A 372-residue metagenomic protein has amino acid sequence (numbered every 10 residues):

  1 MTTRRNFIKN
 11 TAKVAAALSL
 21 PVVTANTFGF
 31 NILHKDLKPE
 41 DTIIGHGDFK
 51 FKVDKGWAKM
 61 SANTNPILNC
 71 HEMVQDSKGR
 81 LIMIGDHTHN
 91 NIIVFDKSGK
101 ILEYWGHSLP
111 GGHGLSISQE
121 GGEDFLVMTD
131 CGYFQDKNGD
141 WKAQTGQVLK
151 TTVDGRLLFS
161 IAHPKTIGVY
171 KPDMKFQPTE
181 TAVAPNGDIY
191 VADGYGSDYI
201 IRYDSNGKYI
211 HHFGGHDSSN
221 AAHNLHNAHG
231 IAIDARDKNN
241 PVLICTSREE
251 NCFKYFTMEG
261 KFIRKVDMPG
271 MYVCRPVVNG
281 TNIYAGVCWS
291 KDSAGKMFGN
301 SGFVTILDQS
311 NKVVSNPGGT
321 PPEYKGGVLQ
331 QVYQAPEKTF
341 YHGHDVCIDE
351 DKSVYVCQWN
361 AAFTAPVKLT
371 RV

Functional and structural regions predicted by a protein language model:
M1-L18: N-terminal secretory signal peptides and thylakoid transit peptides that target proteins across membranes
I32-D54: Blade/loop signatures of beta-propeller domains
G56-T64, L158-P172, F176, I210-H223 (+1 more regions): Surface-exposed loop and turn segments in beta-propeller and other repeat-based domains that flank or scaffold
N63-S77, L109-E123, F134, I167-N186 (+5 more regions): Beta-rich, blade/repeat-based domains predominating in secreted/periplasmic proteins but also intracellular
N90-I93, K97-E123, D130-G132: Blade-loop segments of beta-propeller domains
P110, T129-A184: Asp-box/WD-like beta-propeller blade repeats and closely related beta-sheet repeat scaffolds
M271-T320: Loop/turn-rich, solvent-exposed surfaces of beta-rich toroidal or solenoidal domains
H342-V372: Blade-level signature of beta-propeller repeat domains, shared across WD40, Kelch, NHL, RCC1 and BNR/Asp-box propellers
